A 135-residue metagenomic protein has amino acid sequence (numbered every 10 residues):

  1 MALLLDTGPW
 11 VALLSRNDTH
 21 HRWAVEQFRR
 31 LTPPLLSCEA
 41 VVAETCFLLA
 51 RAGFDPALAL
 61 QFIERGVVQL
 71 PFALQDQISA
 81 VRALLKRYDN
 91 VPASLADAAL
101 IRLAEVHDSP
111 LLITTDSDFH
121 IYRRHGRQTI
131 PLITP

Functional and structural regions predicted by a protein language model:
M1-D18: Metal-dependent nucleic-acid phosphoesterase active-site entry motif
A2-L3, R22-N90, R102, V106-I113 (+1 more regions): PIN-domain endoribonuclease scaffold, especially VapC-family toxins
N17, R51, A93: Charged, low-complexity surface patches
S94-A98: Conserved glycosyltransferase catalytic-site signature
S117: Short, ordered loop/turn segments at secondary-structure junctions
